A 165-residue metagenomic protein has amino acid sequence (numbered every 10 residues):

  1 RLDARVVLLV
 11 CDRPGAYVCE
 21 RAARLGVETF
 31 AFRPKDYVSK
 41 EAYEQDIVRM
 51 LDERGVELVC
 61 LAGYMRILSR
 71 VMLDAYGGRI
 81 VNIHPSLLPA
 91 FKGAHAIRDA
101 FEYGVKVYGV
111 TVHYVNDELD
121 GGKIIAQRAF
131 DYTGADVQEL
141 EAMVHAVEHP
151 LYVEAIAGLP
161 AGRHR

Functional and structural regions predicted by a protein language model:
R1-D46: Short, surface-exposed acidic-centric catalytic microdomains
R1-R5, R54-V56, R79-V81: Short, surface-exposed connector motifs at secondary-structure boundaries
D12, L58, A62-H164: Donor/substrate-binding cores of folate-linked one-carbon enzymes
A23, D52, F101: Anion (oxyanion) recognition and catalysis
A23, Q45-V48, E141, V153: Generic alpha-helical structural signal
K35-L61, R66: Short phosphate-binding loop-to-helix
